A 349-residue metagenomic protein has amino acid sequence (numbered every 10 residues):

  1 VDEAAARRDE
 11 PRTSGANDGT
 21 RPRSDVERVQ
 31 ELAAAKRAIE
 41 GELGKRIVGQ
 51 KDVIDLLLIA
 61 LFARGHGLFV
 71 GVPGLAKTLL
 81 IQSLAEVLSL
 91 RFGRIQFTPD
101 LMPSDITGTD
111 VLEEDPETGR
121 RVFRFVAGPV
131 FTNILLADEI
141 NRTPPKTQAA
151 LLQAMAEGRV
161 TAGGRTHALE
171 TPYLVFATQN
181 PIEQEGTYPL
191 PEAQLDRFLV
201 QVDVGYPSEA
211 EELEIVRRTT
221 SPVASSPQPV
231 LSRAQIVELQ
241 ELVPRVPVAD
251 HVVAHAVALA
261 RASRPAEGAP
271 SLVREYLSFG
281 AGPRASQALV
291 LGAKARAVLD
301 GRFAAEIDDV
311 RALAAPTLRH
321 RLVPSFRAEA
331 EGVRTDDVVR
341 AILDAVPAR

Functional and structural regions predicted by a protein language model:
D2-R23, R37, P265-R349: C-terminal engagement/docking regions of AAA+ P-loop ATPases
V26-A33, R46, T187, Q201-V273 (+4 more regions): Conserved C-terminal "switch" segment of AAA+ ATPases
R28-V72: Pre-Walker A (pre-P-loop) alpha-helix and adjacent loop at the N terminus of AAA/AAA+ ATPase modules, a conserved
L56-I59, E113-L136: Conserved alpha-helical scaffold flanking the Walker A/P-loop in AAA+ ATPase domains
L61-P99: Walker A/P-loop
V72, I106, T178: P-loop (Walker A) phosphate-binding loop of NTP-binding proteins
E113-T118, T143-T147, M155-V246, K294-R296: Canonical AAA+ ATPase core
D138-E139, A150: Walker B catalytic acidic pair
